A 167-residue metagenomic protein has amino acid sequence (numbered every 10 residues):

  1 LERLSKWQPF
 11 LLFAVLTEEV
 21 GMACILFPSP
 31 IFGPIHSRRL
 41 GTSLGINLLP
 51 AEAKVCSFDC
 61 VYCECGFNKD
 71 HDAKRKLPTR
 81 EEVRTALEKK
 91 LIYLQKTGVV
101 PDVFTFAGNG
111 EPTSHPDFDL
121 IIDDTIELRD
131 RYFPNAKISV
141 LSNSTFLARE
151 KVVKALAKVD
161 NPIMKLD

Functional and structural regions predicted by a protein language model:
R3-P9: N-terminal amphipathic/hydrophobic targeting modules at extreme N-termini, encompassing cleavable Sec/SRP-type signal
Q8, T17-R39, I92: Auxiliary Fe-S-binding modules of radical SAM enzymes
L26, I31-G33, H71-E88, I92: Non-heme iron-sulfur electron-transfer modules
L40-E82: Canonical Radical SAM [4Fe-4S] cluster-binding loop centered on the CxxxCxxC motif and its immediate flanking residues
I46-L48, G108, V140-S144, L166: A cross-domain feature marking catalytic cores of carbohydrate-active enzymes and several ubiquitous metabolic/repair
K74-L87, T113-K158: Canonical radical SAM enzyme core domain
A86-A107: Short Fe-S-cluster ligation motifs
V159-D167: Non-cysteine beta-strand/loop elements that form the S-adenosyl-L-methionine
